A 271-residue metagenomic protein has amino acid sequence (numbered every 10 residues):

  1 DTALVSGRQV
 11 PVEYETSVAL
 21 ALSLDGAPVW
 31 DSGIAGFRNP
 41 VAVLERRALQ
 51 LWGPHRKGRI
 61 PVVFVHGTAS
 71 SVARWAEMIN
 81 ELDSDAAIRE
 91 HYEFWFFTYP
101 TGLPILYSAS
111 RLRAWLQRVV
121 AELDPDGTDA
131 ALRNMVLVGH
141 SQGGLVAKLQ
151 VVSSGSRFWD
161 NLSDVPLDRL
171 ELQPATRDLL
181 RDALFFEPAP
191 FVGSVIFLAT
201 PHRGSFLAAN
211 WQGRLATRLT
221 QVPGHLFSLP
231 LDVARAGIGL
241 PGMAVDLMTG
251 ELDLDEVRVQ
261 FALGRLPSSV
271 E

Functional and structural regions predicted by a protein language model:
D1-V62, S71-E77, E93-F96, L123-D124 (+1 more regions): Flexible, membrane-associating and regulatory peripheral segments of lipid-active enzymes
A48-L51, E81-L82, L123-D124, R181-A183 (+1 more regions): A generic local structural motif
G58-I60, A189-G193, P267-E271: Short, proline-enriched alpha-helix->beta-strand connector loops that line the catalytic pocket of alpha/beta-hydrolase
V62-T68, F97-E251: Serine-dependent carboxylesterase/thioesterase catalytic core of lipase-like alpha/beta-hydrolase/SGNH enzymes
V72, A76-N80, L106, S110: Short, surface-exposed alpha-helical segments at coil->helix boundaries
A86-G102: Conserved alpha/beta-hydrolase
P241-E271: Serine-hydrolase catalytic core
